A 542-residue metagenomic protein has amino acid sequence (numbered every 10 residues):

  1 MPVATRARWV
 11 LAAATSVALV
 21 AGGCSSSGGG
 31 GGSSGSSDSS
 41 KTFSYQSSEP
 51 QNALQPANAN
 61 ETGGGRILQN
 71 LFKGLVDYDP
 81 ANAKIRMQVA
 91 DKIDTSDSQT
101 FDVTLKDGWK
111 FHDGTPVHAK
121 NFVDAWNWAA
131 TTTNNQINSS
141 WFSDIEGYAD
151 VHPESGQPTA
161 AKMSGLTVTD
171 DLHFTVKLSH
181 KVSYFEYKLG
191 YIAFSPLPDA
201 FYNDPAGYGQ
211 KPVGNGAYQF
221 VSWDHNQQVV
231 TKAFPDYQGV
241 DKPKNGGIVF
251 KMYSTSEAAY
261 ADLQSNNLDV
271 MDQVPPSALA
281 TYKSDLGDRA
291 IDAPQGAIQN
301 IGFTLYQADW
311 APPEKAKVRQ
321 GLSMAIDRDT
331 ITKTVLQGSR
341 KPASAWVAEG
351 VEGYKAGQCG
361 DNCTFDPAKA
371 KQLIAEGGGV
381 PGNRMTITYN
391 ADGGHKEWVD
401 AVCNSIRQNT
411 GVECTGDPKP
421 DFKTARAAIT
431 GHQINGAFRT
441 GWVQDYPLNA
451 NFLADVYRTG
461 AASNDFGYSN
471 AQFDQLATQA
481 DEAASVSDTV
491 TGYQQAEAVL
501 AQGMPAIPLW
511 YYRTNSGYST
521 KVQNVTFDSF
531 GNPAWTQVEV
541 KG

Functional and structural regions predicted by a protein language model:
Q46-D97, V213: N-terminal lobe/hinge region of extracytoplasmic solute-binding protein
D94, N121, A130, N134-P198: Surface-exposed binding/hinge segments that line and control ligand-binding clefts or catalytic entry sites
V117-N127, D171-K177, G216-A217, K244-G247 (+4 more regions): Alpha-helical secondary-structure segments
T167, T332, V412-A425, G431 (+2 more regions): Extracytoplasmic/peripheral linker and loop segments enriched in polar/acidic and small residues with frequent Thr/Pro
K177-P243, G247: Gly/Pro-rich hinge or "lid" segments in bacterial periplasmic/extracellular proteins
N203-G209, P235-T281, G296: Ligand-site clamp/hinge motif
K341-E376, G393-E397: Structural transition elements
S516-G542: Long beta-strand-rich cores associated with HINT superfamily self-processing modules
